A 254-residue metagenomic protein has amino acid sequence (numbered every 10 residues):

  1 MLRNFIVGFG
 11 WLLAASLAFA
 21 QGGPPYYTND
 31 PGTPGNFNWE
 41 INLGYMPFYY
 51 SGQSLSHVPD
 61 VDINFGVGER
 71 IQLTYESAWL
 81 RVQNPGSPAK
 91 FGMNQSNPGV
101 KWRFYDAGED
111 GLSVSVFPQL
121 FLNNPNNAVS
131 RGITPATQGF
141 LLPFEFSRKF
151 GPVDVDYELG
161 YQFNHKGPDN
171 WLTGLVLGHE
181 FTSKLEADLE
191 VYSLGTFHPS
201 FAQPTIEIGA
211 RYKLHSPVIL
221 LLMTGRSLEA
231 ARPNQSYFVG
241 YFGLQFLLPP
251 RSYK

Functional and structural regions predicted by a protein language model:
M1-F9: Bacterial N-terminal signal peptides that target proteins for export
A15-L17: N-terminal signal peptide c-region/cleavage motif recognized by signal peptidases
A20-K254: Transmembrane beta-barrel domains of Gram-negative outer membranes and organellar outer membranes
